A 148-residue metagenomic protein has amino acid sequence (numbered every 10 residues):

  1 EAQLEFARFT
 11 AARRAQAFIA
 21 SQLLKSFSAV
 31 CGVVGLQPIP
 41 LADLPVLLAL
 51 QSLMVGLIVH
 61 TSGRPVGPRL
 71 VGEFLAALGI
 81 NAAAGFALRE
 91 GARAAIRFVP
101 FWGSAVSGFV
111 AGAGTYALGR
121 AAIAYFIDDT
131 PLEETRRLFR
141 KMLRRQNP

Functional and structural regions predicted by a protein language model:
E1-K25: C-terminal end of P-loop GTPase domains and the immediately downstream helical coupling element
A2-E5, G32, L36, T130 (+2 more regions): Residue-level signal for secondary-structure boundary elements
R8, A12, Q16, G63-G67 (+1 more regions): Juxtamembrane loop-helix boundary motifs flanking transmembrane segments in multi-pass membrane proteins
I19, A113, E134: Charged, alpha-helix-enriched surfaces in structured cytosolic catalytic cores of large nucleotide-utilizing machines
L24-T61, P65-R120: Membrane-inserting effector segments that mediate pore formation, membrane fusion, or transient membrane insertion
G119-P148: Hydrophobic alpha-helical transmembrane segments of membrane transport and translocation systems, primarily multi-pass
